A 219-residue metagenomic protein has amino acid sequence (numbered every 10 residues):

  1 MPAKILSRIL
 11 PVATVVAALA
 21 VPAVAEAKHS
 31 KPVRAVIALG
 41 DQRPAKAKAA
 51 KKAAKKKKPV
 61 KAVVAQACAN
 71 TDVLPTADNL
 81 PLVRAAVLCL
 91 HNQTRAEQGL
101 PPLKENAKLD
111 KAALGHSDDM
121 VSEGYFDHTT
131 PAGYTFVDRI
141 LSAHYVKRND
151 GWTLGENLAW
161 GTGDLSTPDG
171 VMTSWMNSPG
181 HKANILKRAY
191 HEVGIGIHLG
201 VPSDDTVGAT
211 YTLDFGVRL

Functional and structural regions predicted by a protein language model:
A3-L6, V12-L74, D78-L82, A86-C89 (+3 more regions): Polybasic, low-complexity, intrinsically disordered segments
K4, S30-D41, K46, F136-L219: A well-ordered secondary-structure block
R8-P11, H91, E105, L158 (+1 more regions): Functionally constrained cores in energy, signaling, and assembly domains
T14, Q98, G115, V121 (+3 more regions): Residue-level signal for pocket-adjacent positions within structured domains
A20-V21, S122, M176-N177: Residues at helix-coil transition
A65-A67, V73-A143, R188-G194, H198: Short, well-ordered surface patches within globular domains
